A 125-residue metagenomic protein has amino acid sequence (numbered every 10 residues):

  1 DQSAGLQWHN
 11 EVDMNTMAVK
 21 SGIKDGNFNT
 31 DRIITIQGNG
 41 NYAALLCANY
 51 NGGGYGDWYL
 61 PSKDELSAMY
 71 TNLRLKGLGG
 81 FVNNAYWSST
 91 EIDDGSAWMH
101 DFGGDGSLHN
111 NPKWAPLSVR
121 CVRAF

Functional and structural regions predicted by a protein language model:
D1-G52, G95-G106, P116-V122: Extracellular adhesion/carbohydrate-recognition regions
G40-Y42, N49-Y50, G56-D57, K63-F125: C-terminal, surface-exposed recognition/capping segments
